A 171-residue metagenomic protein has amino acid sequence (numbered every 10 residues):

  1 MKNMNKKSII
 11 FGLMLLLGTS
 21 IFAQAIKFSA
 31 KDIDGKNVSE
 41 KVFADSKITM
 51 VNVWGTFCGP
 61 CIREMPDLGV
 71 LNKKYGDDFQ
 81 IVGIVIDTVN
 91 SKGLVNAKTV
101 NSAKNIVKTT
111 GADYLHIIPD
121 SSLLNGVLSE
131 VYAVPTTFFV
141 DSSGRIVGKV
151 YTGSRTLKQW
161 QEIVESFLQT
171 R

Functional and structural regions predicted by a protein language model:
K7-L17: Sec-dependent N-terminal signal peptides
T19-A23: Sec/Tat signal peptide C-region and signal peptidase I cleavage site
S29-T49, K73: A short beta-strand-turn-helix
K47-T49, V53-F57, T88, A133: Short pre-active-site segment immediately N-terminal to redox-active cysteine/selenocysteine motifs in thiol-based
V53-V70: Conserved redox-active cysteine motifs that mediate thiol-disulfide chemistry, especially di-cysteine Cys-X(1-2)-Cys
F79-A97, A112-S121: Thiol-based oxidoreductase modules, predominantly thioredoxin-like and allied folds used for disulfide exchange
T99-V140: Short, internal strand/loop/helix patches that form the active-site neighborhood or redox-interaction surface
F139-R171: Thiol-/selenol-based redox modules, centered on thioredoxin-like and closely related oxidoreductase domains
